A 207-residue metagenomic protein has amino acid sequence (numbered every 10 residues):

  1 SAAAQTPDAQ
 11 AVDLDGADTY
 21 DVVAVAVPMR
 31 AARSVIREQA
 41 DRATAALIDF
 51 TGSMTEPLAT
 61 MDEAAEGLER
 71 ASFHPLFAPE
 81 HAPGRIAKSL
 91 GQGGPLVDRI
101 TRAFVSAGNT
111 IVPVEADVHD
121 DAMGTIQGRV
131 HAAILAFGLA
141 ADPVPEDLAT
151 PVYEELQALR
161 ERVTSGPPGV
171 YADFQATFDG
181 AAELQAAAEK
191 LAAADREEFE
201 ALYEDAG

Functional and structural regions predicted by a protein language model:
S1-A17: NAD(P)-binding Rossmann-fold cofactor-contacting core
A4, V35-Q39, A59-D62: Short amphipathic alpha-helical segments
V12, A71, V112-V114: General small-molecule cofactor/ligand-binding pocket signal
D13-D41, R85: Rossmann-like NAD(P)-binding element
V25-P28, F50-T51, L90: Glycine-rich, N-terminal phosphate-binding loop of Rossmann-like dinucleotide-binding domains
R42-A45, E66-L68: A short helix->loop->beta-strand "cap" motif at the edges of active sites that frequently abuts
S53-T110: Rossmann-fold dinucleotide-binding core
T110-G207: An accessory alpha-helical subdomain
